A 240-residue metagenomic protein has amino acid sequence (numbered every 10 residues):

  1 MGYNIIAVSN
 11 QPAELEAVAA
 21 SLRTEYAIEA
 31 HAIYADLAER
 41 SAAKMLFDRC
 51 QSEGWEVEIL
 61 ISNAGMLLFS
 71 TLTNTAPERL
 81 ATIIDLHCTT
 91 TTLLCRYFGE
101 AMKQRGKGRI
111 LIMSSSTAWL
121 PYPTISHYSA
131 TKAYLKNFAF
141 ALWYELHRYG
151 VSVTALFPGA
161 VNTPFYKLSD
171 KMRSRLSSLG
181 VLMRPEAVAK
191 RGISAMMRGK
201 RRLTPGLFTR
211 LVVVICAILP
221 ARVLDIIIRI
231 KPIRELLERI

Functional and structural regions predicted by a protein language model:
Y3-A17: Conserved glycine-rich Rossmann-like NAD(P)H-binding loop of the short-chain dehydrogenase/reductase
P12-A13, Y34-M45, P77: The beta1-alpha1 cofactor-binding region of Rossmann-like NAD(H)/NADP(H)-dependent oxidoreductases
N63-L68: Conserved NAD(P)H cofactor-binding loop of Rossmann-fold oxidoreductase domains
T71-L72, A76-I84: Substrate-binding pocket helix/loop in short-chain dehydrogenase/reductase
C95, T131: Active-site helix of classical SDR
S115: Residue(s) in the substrate-gating loop at a strand-loop-helix junction that position the organic substrate next
Y144-F208, L236: SDR active-site lid
